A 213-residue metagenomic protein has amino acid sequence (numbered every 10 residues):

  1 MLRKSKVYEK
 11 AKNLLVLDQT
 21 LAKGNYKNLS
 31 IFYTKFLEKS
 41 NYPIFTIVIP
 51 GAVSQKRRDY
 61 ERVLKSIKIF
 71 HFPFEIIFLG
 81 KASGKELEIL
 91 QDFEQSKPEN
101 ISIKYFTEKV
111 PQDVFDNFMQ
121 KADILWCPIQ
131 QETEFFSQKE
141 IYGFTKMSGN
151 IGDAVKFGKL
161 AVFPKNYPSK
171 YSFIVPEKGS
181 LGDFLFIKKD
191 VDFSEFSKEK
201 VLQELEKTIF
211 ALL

Functional and structural regions predicted by a protein language model:
M1-L15: Membrane-proximal helix-turn-helix segments that form the acceptor-binding/catalytic region of lipid-linked
M1-R3, T20-K23: A short, histidine- and acid-enriched strand-loop-helix "catalytic/donor-clamping" loop that lines the nucleotide-sugar
L21-N25, S83-I89, S169-Y171: Short, charged/polar "capping" segments at the starts of alpha-helices and the immediately preceding loops
T34-L37, I44-D113: Conserved catalytic-core segment of nucleotide-activated headgroup transferases in glycan assembly
V110-D123, T133-F136, K156: Short acidic alpha-helix that forms the nucleotide-activated donor recognition element in Leloir-type transferases
C127-G152, K156, P164-S172: Nucleotide-sugar-dependent
P176-L213: A charged, aromatic-enriched C-terminal amphipathic alpha-helix characteristic of glycosyltransferases across folds
